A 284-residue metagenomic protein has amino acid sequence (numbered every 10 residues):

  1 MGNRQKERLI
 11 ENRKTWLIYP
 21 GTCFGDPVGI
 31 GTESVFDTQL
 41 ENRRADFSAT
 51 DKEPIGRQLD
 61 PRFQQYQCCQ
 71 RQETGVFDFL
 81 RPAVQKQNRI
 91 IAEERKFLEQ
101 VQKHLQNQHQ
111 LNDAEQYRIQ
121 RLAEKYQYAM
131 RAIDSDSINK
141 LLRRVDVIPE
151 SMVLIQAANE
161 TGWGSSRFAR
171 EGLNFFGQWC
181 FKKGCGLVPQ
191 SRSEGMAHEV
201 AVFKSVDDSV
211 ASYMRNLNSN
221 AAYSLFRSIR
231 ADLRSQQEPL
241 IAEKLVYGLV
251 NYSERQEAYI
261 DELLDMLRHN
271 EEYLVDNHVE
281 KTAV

Functional and structural regions predicted by a protein language model:
G2-I155, N159, W163-V284: Catalytic cores of secreted/periplasmic lytic hydrolases that degrade extracellular macromolecules
